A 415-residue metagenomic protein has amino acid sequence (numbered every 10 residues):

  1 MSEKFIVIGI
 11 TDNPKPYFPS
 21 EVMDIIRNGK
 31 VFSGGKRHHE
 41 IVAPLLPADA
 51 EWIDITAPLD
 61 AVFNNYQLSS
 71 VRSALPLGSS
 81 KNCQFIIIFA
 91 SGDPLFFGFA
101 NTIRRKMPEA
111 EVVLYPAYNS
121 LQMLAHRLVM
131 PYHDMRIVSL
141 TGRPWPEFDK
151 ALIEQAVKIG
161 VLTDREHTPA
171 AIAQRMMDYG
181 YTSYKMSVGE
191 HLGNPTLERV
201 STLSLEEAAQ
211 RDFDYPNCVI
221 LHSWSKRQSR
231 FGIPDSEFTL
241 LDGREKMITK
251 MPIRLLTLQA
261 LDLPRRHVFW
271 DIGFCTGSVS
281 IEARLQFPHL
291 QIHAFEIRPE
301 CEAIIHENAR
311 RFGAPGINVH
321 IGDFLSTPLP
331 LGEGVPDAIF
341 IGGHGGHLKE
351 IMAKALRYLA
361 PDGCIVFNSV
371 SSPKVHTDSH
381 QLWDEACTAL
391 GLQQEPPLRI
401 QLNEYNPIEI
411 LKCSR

Functional and structural regions predicted by a protein language model:
M1-V113, Q122, H289-I292, E296-R298 (+1 more regions): Class I S-adenosyl-L-methionine
S2-V7, S20-E21, A156-K246: A contiguous loop/helix-start segment that scaffolds small-molecule binding in enzyme catalytic cores
P14, S91-Q155, L325, W383-Q401 (+1 more regions): Class I SAM-dependent methyltransferase SAM-binding "motif I" and its flanking Rossmann-like core
R266-C275: Conserved class I S-adenosyl-L-methionine
T276-P288: Conserved SAM-binding loop of SAM-dependent methyltransferases across substrates and taxa, primarily the Class I
F287, L359-P361: Helix-to-beta-strand junctions that scaffold the AdoMet/dcAdoMet cofactor pocket in Class I SAM-dependent enzymes
I297-G332: S-adenosyl-L-methionine
D362-V370: Conserved beta-strand signature within the Rossmann-like core of class I S-adenosyl-L-methionine
